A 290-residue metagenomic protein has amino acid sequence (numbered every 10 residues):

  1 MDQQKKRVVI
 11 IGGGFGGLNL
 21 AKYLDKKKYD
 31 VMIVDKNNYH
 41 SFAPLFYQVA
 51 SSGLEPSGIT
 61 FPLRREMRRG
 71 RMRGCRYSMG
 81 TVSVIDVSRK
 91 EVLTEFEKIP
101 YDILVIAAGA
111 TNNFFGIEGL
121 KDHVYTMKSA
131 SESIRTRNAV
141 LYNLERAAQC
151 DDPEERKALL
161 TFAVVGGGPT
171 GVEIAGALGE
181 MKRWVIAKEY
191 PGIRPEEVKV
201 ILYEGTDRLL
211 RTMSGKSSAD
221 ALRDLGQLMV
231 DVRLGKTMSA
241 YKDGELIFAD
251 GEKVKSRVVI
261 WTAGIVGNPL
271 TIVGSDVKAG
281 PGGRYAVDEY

Functional and structural regions predicted by a protein language model:
M1-K6, C75-A163, I260: FAD-binding core/adjacent interface of flavoenzyme oxidoreductases
D2-R76, P169-T212, I260: Beta1-alpha1 glycine-rich phosphate/pyrophosphate-binding loop at the start of Rossmann-like nucleotide-binding domains
G13, F96, A108-G109, D250 (+1 more regions): Glycine-rich, N-terminal phosphate-binding loop of Rossmann-like dinucleotide-binding domains
F46-G53, K121-Y125, S217, G274-K278: Short glycine-enriched, charge-decorated loop/helix-capping segments at active-site entrances that position
R71-T81, G226-Y241: A conserved beta-strand/loop element that lines the FAD pocket in flavoprotein oxidoreductases
G109-N112, A175, I265-G267: Short glycine-rich anion-binding loops that position phosphate/pyrophosphate groups of nucleotides and phosphorylated
H123-D152, E245-I247, K253-V258, T262-Y290: FAD-site-proximal beta/loop scaffold in flavoenzymes
E132-D224, L228, V232: Predominantly flavin-linked oxidoreductase catalytic cores and closely associated redox partners
